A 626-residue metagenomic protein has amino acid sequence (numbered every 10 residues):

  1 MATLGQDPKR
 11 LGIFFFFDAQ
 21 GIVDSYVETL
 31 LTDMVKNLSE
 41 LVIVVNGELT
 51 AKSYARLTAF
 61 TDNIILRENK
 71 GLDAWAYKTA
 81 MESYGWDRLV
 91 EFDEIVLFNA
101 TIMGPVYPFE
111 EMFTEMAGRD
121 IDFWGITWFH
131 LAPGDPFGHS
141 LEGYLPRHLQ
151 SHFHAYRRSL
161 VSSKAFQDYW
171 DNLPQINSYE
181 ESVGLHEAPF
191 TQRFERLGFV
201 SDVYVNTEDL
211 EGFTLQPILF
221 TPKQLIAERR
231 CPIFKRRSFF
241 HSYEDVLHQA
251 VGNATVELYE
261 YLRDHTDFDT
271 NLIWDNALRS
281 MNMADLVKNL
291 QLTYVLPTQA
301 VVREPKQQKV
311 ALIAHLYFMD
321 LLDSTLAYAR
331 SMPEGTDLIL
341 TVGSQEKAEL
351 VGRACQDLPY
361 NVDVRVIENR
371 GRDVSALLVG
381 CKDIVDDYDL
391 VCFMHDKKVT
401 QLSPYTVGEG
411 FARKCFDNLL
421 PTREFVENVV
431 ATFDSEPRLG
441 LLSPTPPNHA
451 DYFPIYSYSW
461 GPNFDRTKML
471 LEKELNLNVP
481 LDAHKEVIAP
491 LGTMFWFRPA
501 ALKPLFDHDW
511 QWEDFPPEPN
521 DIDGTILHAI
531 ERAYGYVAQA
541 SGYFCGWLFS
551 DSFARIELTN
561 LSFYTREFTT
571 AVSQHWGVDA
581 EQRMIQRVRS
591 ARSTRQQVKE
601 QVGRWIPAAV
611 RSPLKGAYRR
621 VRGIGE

Functional and structural regions predicted by a protein language model:
M1-E626: ER/Golgi luminal nucleotide-sugar-dependent glycosyltransferases, focusing on the catalytic module
